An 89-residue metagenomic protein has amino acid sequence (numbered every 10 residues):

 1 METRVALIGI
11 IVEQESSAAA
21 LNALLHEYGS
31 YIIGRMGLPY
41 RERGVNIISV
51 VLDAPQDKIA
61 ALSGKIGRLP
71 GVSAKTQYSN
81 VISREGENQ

Functional and structural regions predicted by a protein language model:
M1-Q89: Long, contiguous binding/interaction regions
